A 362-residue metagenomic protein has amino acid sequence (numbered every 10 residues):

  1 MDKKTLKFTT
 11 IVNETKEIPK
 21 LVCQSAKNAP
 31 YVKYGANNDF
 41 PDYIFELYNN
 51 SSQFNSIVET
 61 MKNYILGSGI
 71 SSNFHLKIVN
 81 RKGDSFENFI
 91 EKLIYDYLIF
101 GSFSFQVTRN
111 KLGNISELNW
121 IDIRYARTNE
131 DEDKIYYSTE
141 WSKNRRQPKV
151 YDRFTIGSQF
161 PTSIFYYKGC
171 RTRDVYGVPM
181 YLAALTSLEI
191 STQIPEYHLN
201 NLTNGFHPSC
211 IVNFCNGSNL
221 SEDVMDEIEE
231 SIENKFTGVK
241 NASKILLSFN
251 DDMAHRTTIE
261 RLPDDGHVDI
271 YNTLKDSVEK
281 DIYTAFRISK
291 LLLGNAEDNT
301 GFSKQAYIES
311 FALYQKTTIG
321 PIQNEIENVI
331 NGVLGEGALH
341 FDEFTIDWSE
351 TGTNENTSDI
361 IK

Functional and structural regions predicted by a protein language model:
M1-N250, D359-K362: Structured, contiguous alpha/beta core segments that scaffold functional sites
S51, F311-I330: C-terminal structured domain segments
L93, Y97, C215, A285-F286 (+2 more regions): Generic structural signal for hydrophobic core residues of well-folded globular domains
R124-I156, V224-K304, Q323-D342, K362: Long amphipathic alpha-helical segments
C210-C215, T257-D264, A306-L313: Short, hydrophobic beta-strand segments
S218, E222, V268, N272 (+2 more regions): Hydrophobic alpha-helical scaffolding
L293-F311, D347-E355: Short linear loop/turn motifs
